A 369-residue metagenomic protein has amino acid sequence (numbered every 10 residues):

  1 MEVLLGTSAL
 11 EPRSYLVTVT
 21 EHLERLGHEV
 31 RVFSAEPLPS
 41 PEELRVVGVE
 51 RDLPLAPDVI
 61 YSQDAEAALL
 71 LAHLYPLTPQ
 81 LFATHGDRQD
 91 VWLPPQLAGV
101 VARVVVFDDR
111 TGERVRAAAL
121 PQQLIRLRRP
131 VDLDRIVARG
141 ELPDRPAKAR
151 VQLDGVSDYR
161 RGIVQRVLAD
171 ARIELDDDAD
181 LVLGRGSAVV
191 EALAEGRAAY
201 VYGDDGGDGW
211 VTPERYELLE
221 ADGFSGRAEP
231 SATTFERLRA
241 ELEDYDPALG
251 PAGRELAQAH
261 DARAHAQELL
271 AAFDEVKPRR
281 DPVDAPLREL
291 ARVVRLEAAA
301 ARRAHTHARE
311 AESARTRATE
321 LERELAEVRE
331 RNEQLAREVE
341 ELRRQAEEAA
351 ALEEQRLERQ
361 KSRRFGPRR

Functional and structural regions predicted by a protein language model:
L5-P54: N-terminal strand-loop element at the rim of the active site of nucleotide-sugar-dependent glycosyltransferases
Y61-A67, T84: Short His-centered aromatic/hydrophobic patch
H73-L77, G112-P130, N332: Helix-loop-beta element that forms the nucleotide-linked donor phosphate-binding surface in glycosyltransferases
V91-P95, E113-A117, P130-P146: Acidic anion/phosphate-binding donor-loop and adjacent secondary structure in glycosyltransferase catalytic cores
V91-W92, A102-Q122: A short, active-site helix/loop in glycosyltransferases that binds the activated sugar's phosphate group
A118, A228-R288: A charged, aromatic-enriched C-terminal amphipathic alpha-helix characteristic of glycosyltransferases across folds
S187-A248: Catalytic binding pocket for nucleotide-activated donors in carbohydrate/polymer assembly enzymes
R279-R369: Boundary detector for helix-to-coil junctions that initiate low-complexity/charged tails
